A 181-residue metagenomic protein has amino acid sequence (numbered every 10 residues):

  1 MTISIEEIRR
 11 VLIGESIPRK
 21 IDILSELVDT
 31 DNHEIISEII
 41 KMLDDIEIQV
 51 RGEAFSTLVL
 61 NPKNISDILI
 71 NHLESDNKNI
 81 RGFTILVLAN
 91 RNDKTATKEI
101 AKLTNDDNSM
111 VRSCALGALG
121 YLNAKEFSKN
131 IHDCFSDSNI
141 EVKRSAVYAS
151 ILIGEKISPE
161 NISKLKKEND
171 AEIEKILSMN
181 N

Functional and structural regions predicted by a protein language model:
M1-L12, N32-L43, P62-E74, D93-N105 (+2 more regions): Amphipathic alpha-helical scaffolding segments comprising HEAT/armadillo-like alpha-solenoid repeats
R10-T30: Alpha-helical segment of the N-proximal tetratricopeptide repeat
E15-S16, I46-E47, D76-N77, D107-N108 (+2 more regions): Short inter-helical turns and helix N-cap capping residues of alpha-solenoid HEAT/ARM repeat scaffolds
I21-S25, I40, F55, I70 (+6 more regions): Hydrophobic core positions within HEAT/HEAT-like alpha-solenoid repeats
D76-K94: Helix-adjacent hinge/juxtasegments
S163-N181: Eukaryotic acidic, Ser/Thr-rich intrinsically disordered low-complexity regions
